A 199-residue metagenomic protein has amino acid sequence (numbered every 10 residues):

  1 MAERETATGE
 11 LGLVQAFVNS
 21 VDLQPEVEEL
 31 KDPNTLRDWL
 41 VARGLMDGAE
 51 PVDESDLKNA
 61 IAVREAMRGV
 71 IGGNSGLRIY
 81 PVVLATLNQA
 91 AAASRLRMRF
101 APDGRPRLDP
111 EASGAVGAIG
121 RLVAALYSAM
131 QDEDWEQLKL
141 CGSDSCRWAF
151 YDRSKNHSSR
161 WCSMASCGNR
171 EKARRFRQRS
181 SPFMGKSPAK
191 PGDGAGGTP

Functional and structural regions predicted by a protein language model:
M1-L140, R147, G185-P199: Short helix-coil boundary/hinge micro-motifs
D134-L140, F150-S159, R174, Q178: Short conserved catalytic/interaction loops centered on acidic-Pro-aromatic/His motifs
L140-S145, M164-S166: Short, cysteine/histidine-rich loop/knuckle motifs that typically chelate Zn2+
H157-G168: Cysteine-rich micro-motifs
S166-F183: Basic DNA-binding region of bZIP-type proteins
